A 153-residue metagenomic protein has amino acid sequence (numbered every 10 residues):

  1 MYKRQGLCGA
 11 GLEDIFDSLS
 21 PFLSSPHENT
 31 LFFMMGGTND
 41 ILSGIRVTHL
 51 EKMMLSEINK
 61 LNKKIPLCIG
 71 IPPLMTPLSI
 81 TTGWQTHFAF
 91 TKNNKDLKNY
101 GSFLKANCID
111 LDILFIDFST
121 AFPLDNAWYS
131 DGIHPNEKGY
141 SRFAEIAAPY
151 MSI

Functional and structural regions predicted by a protein language model:
M1-Y2: Short, small-residue-biased leader/transition segments that mark boundaries at the very start of proteins
L7-A10: Histidine-bearing beta->alpha loop at or near hydrolase active sites
F16-I153: Alpha-helical cap/lid subdomain in secreted, periplasmic, or secretory-pathway luminal O-acyl-processing enzymes
